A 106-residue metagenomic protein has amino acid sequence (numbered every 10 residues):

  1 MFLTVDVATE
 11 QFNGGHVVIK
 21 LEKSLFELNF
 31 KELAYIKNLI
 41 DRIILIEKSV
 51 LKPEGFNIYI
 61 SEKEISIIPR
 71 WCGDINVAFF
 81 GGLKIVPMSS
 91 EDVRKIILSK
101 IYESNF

Functional and structural regions predicted by a protein language model:
M1-F106: HIT superfamily nucleotide-processing domains
